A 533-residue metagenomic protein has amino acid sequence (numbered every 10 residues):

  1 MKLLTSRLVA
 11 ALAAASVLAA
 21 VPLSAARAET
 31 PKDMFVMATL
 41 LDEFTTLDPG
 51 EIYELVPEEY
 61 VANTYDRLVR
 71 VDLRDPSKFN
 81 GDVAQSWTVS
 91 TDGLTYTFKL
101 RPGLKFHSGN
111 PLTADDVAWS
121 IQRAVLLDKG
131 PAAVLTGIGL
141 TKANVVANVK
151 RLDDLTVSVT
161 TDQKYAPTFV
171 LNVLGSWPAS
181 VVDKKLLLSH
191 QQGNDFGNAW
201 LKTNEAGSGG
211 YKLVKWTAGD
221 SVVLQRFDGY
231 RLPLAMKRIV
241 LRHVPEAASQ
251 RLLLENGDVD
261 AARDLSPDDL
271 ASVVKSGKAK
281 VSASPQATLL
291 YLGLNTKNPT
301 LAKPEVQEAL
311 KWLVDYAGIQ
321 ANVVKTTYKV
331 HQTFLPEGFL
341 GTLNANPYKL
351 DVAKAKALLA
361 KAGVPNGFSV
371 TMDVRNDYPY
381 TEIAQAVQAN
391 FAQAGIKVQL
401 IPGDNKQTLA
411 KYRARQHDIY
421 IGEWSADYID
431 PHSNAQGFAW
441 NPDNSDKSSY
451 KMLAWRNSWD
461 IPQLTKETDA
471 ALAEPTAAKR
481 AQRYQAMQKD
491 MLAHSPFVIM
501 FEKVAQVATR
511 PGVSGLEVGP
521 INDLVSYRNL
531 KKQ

Functional and structural regions predicted by a protein language model:
P31-L41, Q85, T95-T97, V117-I121 (+8 more regions): Short, well-ordered beta-strand elements
V36, T113-Q122, D154-T160, K164 (+6 more regions): Alpha-helical secondary-structure segments
A38-T91, Q122, N204-G210: N-terminal lobe/hinge region of extracytoplasmic solute-binding protein
L73, G175-P233, V352-A353, A357: Gly/Pro-rich hinge or "lid" segments in bacterial periplasmic/extracellular proteins
Q85-P131, L152, S158-T160, Q250-L253 (+1 more regions): Aromatic- and charge-enriched surface segment that lines or borders ligand/interaction sites
K99, A118, T136-S189: Surface-exposed binding/hinge segments that line and control ligand-binding clefts or catalytic entry sites
A199, R226-S272, K397-Q399: Ligand-site clamp/hinge motif
T217, L313-T342, Y378-Q388, L409-Q533: Detector for C-terminal structural segments
